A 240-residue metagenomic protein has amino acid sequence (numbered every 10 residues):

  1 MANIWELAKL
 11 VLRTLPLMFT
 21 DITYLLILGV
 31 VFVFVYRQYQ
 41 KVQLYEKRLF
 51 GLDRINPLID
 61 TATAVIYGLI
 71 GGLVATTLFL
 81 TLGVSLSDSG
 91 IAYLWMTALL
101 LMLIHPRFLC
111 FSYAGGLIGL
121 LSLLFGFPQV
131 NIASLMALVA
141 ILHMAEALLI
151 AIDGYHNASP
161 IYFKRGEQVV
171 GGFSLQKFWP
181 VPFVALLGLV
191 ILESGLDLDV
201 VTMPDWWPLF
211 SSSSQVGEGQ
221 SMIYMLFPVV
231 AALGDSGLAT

Functional and structural regions predicted by a protein language model:
M1-F79: N-terminal signal-anchor module of multipass membrane proteins
I22, L26, V65-L73, G119 (+4 more regions): Alpha-helical transmembrane spans of integral membrane proteins, capturing the lipid-embedded, hydrophobic core of TM
I22-G29, T77-L94, A133-A140, S221-M225: Structural signature of hydrophobic alpha-helical transmembrane segments
Y36-Q40, A75-G83, S122, A145 (+2 more regions): Membrane-water interface at transmembrane helix exits
G71-T76, Y93-L100, A114-L123, A231: Hydrophobic, membrane-inserted alpha-helices
L101-Y113, S236-T240: Membrane-helix interface "capping/anchor" motifs
F108-L120, P160-F163: Cytoplasmic-side transmembrane-helix entry/capping segments in multi-pass membrane proteins
L124-T240: Generic multipass alpha-helical transmembrane bundles of integral membrane proteins
